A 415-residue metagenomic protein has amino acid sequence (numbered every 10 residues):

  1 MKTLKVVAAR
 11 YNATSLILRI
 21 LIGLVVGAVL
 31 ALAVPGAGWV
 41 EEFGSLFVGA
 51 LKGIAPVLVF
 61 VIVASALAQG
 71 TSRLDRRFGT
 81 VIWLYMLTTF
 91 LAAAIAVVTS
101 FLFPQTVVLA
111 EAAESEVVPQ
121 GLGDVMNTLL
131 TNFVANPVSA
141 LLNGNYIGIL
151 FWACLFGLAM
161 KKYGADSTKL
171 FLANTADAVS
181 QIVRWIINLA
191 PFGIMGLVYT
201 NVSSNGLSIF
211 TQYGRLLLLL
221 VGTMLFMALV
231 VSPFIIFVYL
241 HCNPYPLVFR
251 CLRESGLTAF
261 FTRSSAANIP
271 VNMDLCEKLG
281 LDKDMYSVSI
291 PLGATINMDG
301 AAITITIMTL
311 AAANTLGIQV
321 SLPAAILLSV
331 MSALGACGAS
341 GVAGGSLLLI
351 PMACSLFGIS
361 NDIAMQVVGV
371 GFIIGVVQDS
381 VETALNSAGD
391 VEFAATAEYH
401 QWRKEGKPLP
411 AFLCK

Functional and structural regions predicted by a protein language model:
V7-A33, V48-L51, R76-L247, K407-K415: Signature of multi-pass transmembrane helix bundles
W39-F43, D75, L207-R215, P244-R250 (+2 more regions): Membrane-water interface of transmembrane alpha-helices in multipass transporters/channels
E41, S45-G49, S139, L170-W185 (+4 more regions): Short amphipathic alpha-helical coupling elements at transmembrane boundaries
A50, M86-F90, A94, V221-L225 (+4 more regions): Hydrophobic transmembrane alpha-helical segments of multi-pass transport and channel proteins
L67-R76, K162-D166, N205, H241-P244 (+4 more regions): Juxtamembrane helix-boundary/capping and inter-helix hinge elements in multi-pass membrane proteins
D75-V81, Q181-N188, K278-A294, L322-P323 (+2 more regions): Membrane-interface alpha-helices at helix entry/exit sites of multi-pass transporters
E254-A336, P408-C414: Helix-loop-helix junctions within the multi-pass membrane cores of secondary transporters/permeases
I307-K415: Transmembrane alpha-helical segments and their short flanking loops that form helix-hairpins/helix-helix interfaces
